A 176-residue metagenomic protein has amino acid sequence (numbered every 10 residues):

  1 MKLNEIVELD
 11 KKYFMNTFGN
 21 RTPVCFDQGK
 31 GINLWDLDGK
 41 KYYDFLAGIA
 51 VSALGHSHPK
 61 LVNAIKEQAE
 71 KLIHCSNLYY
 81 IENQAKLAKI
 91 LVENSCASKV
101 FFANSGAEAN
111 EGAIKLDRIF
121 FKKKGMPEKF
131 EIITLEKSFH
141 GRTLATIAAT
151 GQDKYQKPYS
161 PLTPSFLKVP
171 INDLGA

Functional and structural regions predicted by a protein language model:
M1-K30: Active-site-adjacent loop/helix segments that line or gate small-molecule/cofactor pockets in enzymes
E5, L9, A64-E67, K86 (+2 more regions): A non-catalytic, amphipathic alpha-helix used as a structural packing/dimerization or gating element in enzyme scaffolds
P23-D44: Active-site and channel-lining beta-strand-loop segments that bind or position nucleotide-derived/phosphorylated
F26, S57, N83, V169-N172: Short secondary-structure boundary/capping elements
D27-G29, L46-G48, A53, N104 (+2 more regions): Short glycine/serine/threonine-biased micro-segments
W35-D36, L54-H56, A148-A149: Short beta-strand-to-turn element immediately C-terminal to the catalytic PLP-Schiff-base lysine in fold type I
K41-P127: Glycine-rich loop-to-alpha-helix module at the N-terminal edge of alpha/beta enzyme cores
K89-A176: PLP-dependent aspartate aminotransferase-fold enzymes
